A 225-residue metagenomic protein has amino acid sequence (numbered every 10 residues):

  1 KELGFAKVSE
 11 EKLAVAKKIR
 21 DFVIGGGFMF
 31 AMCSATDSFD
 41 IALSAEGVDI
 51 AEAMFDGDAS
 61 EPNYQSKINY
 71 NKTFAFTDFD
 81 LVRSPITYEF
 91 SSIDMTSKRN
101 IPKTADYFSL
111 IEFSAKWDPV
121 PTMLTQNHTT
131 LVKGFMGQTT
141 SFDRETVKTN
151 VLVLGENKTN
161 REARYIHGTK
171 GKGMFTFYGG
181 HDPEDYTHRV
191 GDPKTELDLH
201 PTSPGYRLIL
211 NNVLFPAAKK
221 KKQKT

Functional and structural regions predicted by a protein language model:
K1-S38, N212: Short alpha-beta junction capping motif
K7, R20, G27-A31, M123 (+4 more regions): Conserved aromatic-histidine-acidic binding/catalytic patches
K17-I19, F55, S141, A163-I166: Generic recognition of flexible, low-complexity loop/linker segments
I19, M95, Q223-T225: Mature N-terminal, pre-catalytic/accessory segment of carbohydrate-active enzymes
R20, T36, E46, G57-E61 (+4 more regions): Carbohydrate-binding surfaces of carbohydrate-active enzymes
V23-F28, D40-A51, V213, A217-A218: Hydrophobic/aromatic-lined pockets within catalytic cores
M32-L152: An acidic, glycine-rich "communication" segment
D49, T146-T225: Extracellular ligand-binding/catalytic regions of CAZymes and related secreted enzymes and adhesion modules
